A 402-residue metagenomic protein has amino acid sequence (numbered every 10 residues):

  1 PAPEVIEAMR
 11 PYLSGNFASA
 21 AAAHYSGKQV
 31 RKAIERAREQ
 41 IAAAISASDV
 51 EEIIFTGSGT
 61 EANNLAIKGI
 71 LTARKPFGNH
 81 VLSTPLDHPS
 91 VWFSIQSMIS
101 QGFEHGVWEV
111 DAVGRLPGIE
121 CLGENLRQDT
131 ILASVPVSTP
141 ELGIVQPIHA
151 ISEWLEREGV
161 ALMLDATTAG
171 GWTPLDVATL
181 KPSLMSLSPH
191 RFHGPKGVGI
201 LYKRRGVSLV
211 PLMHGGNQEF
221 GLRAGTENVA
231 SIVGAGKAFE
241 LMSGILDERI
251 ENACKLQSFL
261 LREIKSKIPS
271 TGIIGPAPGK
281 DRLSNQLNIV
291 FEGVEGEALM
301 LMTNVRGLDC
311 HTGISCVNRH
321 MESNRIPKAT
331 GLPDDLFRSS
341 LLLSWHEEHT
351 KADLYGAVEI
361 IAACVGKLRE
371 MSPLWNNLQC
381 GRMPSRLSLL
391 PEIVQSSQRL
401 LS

Functional and structural regions predicted by a protein language model:
P1-S402: Pyridoxal 5′-phosphate
